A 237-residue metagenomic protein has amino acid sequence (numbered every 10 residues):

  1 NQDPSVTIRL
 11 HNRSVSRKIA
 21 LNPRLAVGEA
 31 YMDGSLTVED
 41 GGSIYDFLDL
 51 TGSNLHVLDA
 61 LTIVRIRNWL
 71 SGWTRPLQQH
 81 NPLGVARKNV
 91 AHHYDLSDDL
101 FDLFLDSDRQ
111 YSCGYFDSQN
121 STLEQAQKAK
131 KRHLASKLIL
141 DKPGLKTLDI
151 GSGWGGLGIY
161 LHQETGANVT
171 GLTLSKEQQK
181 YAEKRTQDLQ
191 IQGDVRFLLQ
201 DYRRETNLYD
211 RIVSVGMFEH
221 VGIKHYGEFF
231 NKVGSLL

Functional and structural regions predicted by a protein language model:
N1-Q127, H133, L140: Feature captures hydrophobic
P143-G151: Conserved class I S-adenosyl-L-methionine
W154-G166: Conserved SAM-binding loop of SAM-dependent methyltransferases across substrates and taxa, primarily the Class I
A182-E183: Conserved SAM-binding loop
L189-Y202: Conserved SAM-binding strand-loop segment of SAM-dependent methyltransferases
R203-I212: A short acidic, Gly/Pro-enriched loop at the edge of an enzyme's catalytic core that lines a small-molecule cofactor
V213-F218: A conserved beta-strand element that flanks and buttresses the S-adenosyl-L-methionine
G227-L237: A short glycine-rich, Lys/Arg-flanked "PGG" loop and its adjoining helix->strand segment in the class I
